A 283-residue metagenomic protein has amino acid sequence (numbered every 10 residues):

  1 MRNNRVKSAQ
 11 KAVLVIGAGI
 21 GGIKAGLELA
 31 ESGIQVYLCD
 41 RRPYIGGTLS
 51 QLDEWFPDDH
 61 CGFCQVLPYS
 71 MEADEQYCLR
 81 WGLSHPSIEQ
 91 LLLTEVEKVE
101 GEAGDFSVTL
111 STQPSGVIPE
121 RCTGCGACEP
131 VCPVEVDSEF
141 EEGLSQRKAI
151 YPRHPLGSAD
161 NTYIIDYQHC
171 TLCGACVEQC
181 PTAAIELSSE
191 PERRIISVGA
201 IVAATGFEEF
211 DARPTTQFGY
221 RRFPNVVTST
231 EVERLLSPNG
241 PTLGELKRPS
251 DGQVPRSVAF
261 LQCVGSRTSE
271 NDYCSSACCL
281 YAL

Functional and structural regions predicted by a protein language model:
R2-R5, R42-E75, L91-R121, P133-T171 (+2 more regions): Non-heme iron-sulfur electron-transfer modules
R5-G21, S257-L261, G265-D272: Beta1/beta-strand and adjacent pyrophosphate-binding region of the FAD-binding site in flavoprotein oxidoreductases
A12-Y37: N-terminal Rossmann-like FAD-binding beta1-loop-alpha1 element of flavoenzymes
A25-G33, P191, L235-P255: Short amphipathic alpha-helices and their capping/turn segments at secondary-structure boundaries
S70-M71, T215-Y220, S269-Y281: Glycine- and acidic-residue-enriched helix-capping/strand-helix junction motifs
C78-E89: A structural motif corresponding to the C-terminal end of an alpha-helix and its immediate exit/capping segment
P224-S237: Central beta-strand plus flanking loop segment that forms part of the substrate or channel wall within the catalytic
